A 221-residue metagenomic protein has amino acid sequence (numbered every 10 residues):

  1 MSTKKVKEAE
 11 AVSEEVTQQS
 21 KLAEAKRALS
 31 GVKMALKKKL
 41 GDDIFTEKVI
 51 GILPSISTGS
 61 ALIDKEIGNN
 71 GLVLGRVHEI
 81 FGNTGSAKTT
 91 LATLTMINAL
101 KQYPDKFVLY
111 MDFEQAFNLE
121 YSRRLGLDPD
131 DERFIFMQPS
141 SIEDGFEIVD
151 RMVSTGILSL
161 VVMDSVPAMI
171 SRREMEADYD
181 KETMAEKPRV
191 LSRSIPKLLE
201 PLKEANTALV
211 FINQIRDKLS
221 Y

Functional and structural regions predicted by a protein language model:
M1-V12: N-terminal acidic, proline/glycine-rich, low-complexity intrinsically disordered segments
T17-E132, I148-S154: The Walker A/P-loop phosphate-binding site
I56-S60, T89, I142, M184 (+1 more regions): A conditional alpha-helix N-cap/helix-loop micro-motif detector
D105-F107, E132, I157-L160, E204-F211: Loop/turn-to-beta-strand initiation segments
Q115-A116, S140-G145, D217: Short acidic loop-to-helix transition motifs that present clustered carboxylates
D130-E143: A glycine-rich helix N-cap at a beta->alpha junction
G145-V161, L198-L199: Short amphipathic alpha-helices and their capping/turn segments at secondary-structure boundaries
L160-E204, F211-Y221: Conserved P-loop NTPase nucleotide-binding/switch module
